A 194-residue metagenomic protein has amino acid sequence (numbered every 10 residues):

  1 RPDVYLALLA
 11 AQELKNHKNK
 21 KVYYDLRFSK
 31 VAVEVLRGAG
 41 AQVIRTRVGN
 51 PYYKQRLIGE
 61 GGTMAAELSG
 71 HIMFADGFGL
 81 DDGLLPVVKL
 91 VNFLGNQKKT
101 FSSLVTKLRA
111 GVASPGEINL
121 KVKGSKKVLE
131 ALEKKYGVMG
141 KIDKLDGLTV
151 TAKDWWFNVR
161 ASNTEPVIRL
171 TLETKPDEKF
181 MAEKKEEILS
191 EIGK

Functional and structural regions predicted by a protein language model:
P2: Polar interaction faces of repeat-based domains
A7-L8: Extended, compositionally biased non-globular segments that define protein topology
A11-Q12: A short, N-terminal amphipathic alpha-helix
K15-K194: Phosphate-binding and adjacent anionic-ligand microenvironments
